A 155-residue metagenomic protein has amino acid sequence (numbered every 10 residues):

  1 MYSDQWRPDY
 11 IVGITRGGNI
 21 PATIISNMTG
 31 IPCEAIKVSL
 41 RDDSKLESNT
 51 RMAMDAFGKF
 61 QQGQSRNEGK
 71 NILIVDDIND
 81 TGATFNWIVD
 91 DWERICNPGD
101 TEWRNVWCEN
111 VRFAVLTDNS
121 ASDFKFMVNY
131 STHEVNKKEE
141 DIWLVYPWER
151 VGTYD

Functional and structural regions predicted by a protein language model:
M1-K45: Conserved PRPP/pyrophosphate-binding segment of the phosphoribosyltransferase/PRPP-pathway fold
S3-Q5, F57-R66, E93-W107: Alpha-helix termini
P8, N67-N71, C108-N110: A general structural motif
Y10, E34, L73, R112-A114: A structural signal for isolated positions on well-ordered beta-strands in alpha/beta enzyme cores
V12-T15, D76, V115-D118: Short beta-strand/turn micro-motifs composed of small residues that flank or help shape donor/cofactor-binding pockets
N27-L73, D80-D90: Short, glycine/charge-rich flexible loops or terminal/linker lids adjacent to PRPP-binding catalytic cores
D90-D155: PRPP-dependent phosphoribosyltransferase catalytic core
